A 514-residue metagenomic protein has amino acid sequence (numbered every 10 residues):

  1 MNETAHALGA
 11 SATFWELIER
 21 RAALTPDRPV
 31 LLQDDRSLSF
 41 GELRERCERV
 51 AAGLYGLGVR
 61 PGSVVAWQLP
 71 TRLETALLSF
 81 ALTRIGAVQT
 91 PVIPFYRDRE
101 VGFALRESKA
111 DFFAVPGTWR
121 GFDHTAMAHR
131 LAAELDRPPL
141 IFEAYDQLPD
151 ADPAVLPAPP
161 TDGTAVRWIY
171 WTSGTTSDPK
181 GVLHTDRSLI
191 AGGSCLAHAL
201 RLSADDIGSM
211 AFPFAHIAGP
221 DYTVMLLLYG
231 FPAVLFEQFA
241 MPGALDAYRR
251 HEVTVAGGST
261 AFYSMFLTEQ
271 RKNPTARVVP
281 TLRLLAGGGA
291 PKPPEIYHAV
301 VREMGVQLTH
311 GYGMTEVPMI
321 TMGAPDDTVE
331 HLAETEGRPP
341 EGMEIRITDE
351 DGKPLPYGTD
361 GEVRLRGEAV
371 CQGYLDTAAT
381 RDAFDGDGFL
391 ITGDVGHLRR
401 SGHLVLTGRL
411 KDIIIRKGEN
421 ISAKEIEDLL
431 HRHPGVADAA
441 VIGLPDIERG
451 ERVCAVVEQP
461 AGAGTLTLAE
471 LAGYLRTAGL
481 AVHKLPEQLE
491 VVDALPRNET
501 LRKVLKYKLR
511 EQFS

Functional and structural regions predicted by a protein language model:
H6-W15, E19, D27-R72, A76-F80 (+3 more regions): Conserved AMP-binding/adenylate-forming core of the ANL superfamily
S11, P26-D27, F142, D152-W171 (+3 more regions): Conserved pre-ATP/AMP-binding loop-to-beta segment of ANL
G56-L57, A87-P149, A461: Structural core segment of the AMP-binding/adenylate-forming
Y96-F103, F113-V115, A256, G367 (+5 more regions): AMP-binding/adenylate-forming catalytic core of the ANL superfamily
I190-I207, F214-V255, M265, E269-N273: Conserved AMP-binding/adenylation subdomain of ANL enzymes
V253-G258, L267-H331, E344, P354: Gly/Ser/Thr-rich phosphate-binding loop
L332, E344-R364, R400-S401, G462-A469 (+1 more regions): Conserved beta-loop-beta connector loops within the AMP-binding
R338-G342, K353-A383, I421: Conserved ATP/PPi-binding loop(s) of AMP-dependent carboxylate-activating enzymes
